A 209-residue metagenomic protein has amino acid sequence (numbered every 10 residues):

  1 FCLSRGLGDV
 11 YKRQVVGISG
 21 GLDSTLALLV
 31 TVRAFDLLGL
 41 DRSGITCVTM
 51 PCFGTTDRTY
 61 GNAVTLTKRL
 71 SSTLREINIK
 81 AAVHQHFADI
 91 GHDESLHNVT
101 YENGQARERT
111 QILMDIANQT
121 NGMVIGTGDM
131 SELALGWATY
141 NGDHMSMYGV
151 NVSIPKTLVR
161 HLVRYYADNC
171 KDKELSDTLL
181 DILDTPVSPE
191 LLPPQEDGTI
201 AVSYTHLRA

Functional and structural regions predicted by a protein language model:
F1-Y11, H206-A209: Single conserved hydrophobic/aromatic residue that forms the stacking wall/gate of nucleotide- or nucleobase-binding
D9-I18, C47-T49, D93-V99, D143-M147: Glycine- and acidic
D9-K12, L38-G44, K173-D177: Short helix-terminating capping/connector loops at secondary-structure junctions
K12-L38: A phosphate-binding catalytic loop at a beta-strand-loop-alpha-helix junction that coordinates phosphoryl groups
R13-V16, T46, T73, N121-V124: Beta-sheet entry/capping signal
F35, L70, E94-D172: Active-site adenylate/phosphate-handling loop in enzymes that bind or generate adenylated species
L40, G44-T100, A106, E132 (+1 more regions): A conserved beta-strand->alpha-helix junction
K171-R208: Mobile late-domain/C-terminal helix-loop "cap" segments that border catalytic sites or the cytosolic face
